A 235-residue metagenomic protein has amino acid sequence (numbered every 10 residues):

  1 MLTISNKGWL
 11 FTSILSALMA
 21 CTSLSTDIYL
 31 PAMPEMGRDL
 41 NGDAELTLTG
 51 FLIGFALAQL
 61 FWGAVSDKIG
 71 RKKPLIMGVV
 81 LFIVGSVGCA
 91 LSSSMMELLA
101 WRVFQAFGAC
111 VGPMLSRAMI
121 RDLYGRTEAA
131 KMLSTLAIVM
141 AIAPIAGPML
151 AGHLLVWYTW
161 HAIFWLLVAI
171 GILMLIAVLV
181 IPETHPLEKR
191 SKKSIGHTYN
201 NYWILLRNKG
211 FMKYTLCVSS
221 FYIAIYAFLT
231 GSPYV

Functional and structural regions predicted by a protein language model:
L2-I4, H185-T215: Juxtamembrane intracellular "pre-TM" segments in multi-pass secondary transporters
L10-N41, W62, F228-P233: Extracytoplasmic
A32-A58: Extracellular/periplasmic helix-loop-helix junction of adjacent transmembrane segments in MFS-like secondary
N41, G70, L91-E97, G108 (+1 more regions): Helix-breaking motifs and short loop linkers at transmembrane-helix boundaries and internal kinks in secondary membrane
L57-M96: Conserved MFS/SLC helix-loop-helix module at the cytosolic interface between two early adjacent transmembrane helices
G85-A90, W101, Q105, V178: MFS-fold secondary transporters
E97, S134-L179: Helix-loop-helix hairpin linking two adjacent transmembrane segments in secondary transporters
W101-I142: Cytoplasmic helix-loop-helix junction between adjacent transmembrane helices in 12-TM secondary transporters
